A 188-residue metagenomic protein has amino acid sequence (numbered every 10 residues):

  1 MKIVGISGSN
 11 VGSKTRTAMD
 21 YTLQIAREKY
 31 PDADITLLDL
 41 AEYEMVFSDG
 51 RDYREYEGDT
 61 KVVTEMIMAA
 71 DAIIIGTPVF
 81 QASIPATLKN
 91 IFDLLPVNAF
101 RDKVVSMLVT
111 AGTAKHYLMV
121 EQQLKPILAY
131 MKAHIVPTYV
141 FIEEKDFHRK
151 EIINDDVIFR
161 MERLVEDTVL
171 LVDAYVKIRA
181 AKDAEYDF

Functional and structural regions predicted by a protein language model:
M1-T77, S83-K89, D155, F159-E162 (+2 more regions): N-terminal beta1-alpha1-beta2 submodule of the flavodoxin-like/Rossmannoid cofactor-binding fold
V11-T15, Q81, T113-H116, K150: Alpha-helix N-cap/loop-to-helix initiation residues
I25, K29-Y30, R101, S106-F188: FMN-binding flavodoxin-like domain, especially the glycine-rich phosphate-binding loop
L38-A41, M45, P78, D93 (+3 more regions): Flexible, active-site-adjacent loop/turn segments at secondary-structure boundaries
E55-M131: Helix-loop-strand module that forms the ligand-binding subsite of alpha/beta enzymes
